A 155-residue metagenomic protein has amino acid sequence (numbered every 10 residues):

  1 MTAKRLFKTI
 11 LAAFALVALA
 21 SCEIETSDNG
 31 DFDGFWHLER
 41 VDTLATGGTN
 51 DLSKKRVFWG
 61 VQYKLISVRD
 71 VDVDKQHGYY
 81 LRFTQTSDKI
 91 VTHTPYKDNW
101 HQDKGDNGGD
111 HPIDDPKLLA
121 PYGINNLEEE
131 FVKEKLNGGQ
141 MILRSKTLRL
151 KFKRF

Functional and structural regions predicted by a protein language model:
M1-I10: Bacterial N-terminal signal peptides that target proteins for export
A18-S21: C-terminal motif of bacterial Sec signal peptides marking the signal peptidase cleavage site
E23-E25: Bacterial signal peptide processing site
D31-L52: Post-signal peptide N-terminal segment of mature Sec-exported envelope proteins
D33-F35, Q62-S67, L136-I142: Short, hydrophobic/aromatic-rich segments at coil-to-beta transitions
D42-G47, K64-L136: Contiguous, well-ordered beta-strand patches that form the walls/edges of small beta-barrel/beta-sandwich domains
E130-K151: Short, exposed beta-strand-loop hairpins at the edges of beta-sheets in extracellular/periplasmic proteins
R154-F155: Short, solvent-exposed mixed-charge patches
